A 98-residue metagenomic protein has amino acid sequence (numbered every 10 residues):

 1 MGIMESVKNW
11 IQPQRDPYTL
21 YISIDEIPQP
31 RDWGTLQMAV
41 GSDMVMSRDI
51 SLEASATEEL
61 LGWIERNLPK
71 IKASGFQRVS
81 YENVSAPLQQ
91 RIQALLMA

Functional and structural regions predicted by a protein language model:
V7-W10: Negatively charged, low-complexity tracts enriched in Asp/Glu with abundant Ser/Thr
L20-P28: N-terminal basic/disordered segments at the start of proteins
D32-G41: Short aromatic-glycine-(Arg/Gly/Cys) micro-motifs in beta-strand/loop hairpins
M44-T57: A short, exposed loop/beta-hairpin motif centered on an aromatic-Gly-Thr core
E59-A98: Mixed-charge, Lys/Arg-enriched low-complexity segments
